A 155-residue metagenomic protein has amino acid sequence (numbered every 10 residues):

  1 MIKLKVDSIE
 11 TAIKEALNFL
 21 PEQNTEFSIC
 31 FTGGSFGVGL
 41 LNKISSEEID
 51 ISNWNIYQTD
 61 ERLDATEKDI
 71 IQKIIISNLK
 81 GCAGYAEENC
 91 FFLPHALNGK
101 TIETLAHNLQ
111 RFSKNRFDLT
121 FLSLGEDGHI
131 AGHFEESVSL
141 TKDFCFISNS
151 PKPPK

Functional and structural regions predicted by a protein language model:
M1-I29, G84, C90, G99: N-terminal glycine-/serine-/threonine-rich phosphate-binding loop
F19-Q23, E48, R111-S113: Glycine-rich helix-loop-beta junction characteristic of Rossmann-like nucleotide cofactor-binding loops
C30-F36, L122-E126: Glycine-rich beta-strand-to-loop/alpha-helix junction loops that act as flexible
F36-G39, L63-D64, G128-I130: Short, active-site-adjacent cap segments at secondary-structure transitions
V38-D50: Glycine-rich loop at the start of a catalytic domain that most often binds anionic cofactors/ligands
L40-N42, K68, A131-F134: Short glycine-/acidic-enriched loop or helix-start segments at secondary-structure transitions that form or flank
I51-F121, S137: Ligand-binding beta-strand-loop-alpha-helix segment within the catalytic cores of soluble metabolic enzymes
T120-L122, E126-K155: Class I SAM-dependent methyltransferase SAM-binding "motif I" and its flanking Rossmann-like core
